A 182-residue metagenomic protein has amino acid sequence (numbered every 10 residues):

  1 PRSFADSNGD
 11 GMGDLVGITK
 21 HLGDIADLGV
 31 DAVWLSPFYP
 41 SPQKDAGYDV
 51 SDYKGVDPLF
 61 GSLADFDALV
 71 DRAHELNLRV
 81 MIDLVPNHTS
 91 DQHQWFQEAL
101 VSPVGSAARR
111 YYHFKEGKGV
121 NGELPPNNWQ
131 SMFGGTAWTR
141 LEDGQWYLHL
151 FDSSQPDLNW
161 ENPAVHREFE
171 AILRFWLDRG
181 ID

Functional and structural regions predicted by a protein language model:
P1-E170, R174, D178: Acidic/aromatic-lined carbohydrate-recognition and catalytic surfaces of CAZymes acting on diverse glycans
I181: P-loop NTPase catalytic phosphate-binding loop
